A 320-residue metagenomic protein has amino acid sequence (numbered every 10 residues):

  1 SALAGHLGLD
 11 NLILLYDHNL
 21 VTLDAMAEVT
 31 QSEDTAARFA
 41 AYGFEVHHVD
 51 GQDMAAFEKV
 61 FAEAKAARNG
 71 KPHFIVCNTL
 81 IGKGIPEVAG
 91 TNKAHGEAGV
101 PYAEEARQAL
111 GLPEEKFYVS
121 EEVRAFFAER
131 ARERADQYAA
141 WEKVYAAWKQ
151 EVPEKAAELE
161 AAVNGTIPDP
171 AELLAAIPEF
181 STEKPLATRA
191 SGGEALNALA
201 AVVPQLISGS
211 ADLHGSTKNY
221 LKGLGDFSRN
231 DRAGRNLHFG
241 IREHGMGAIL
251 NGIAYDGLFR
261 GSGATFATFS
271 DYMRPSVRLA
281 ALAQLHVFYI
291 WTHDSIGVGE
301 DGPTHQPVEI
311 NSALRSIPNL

Functional and structural regions predicted by a protein language model:
S1-E129, I310, S316-L320: Glycine-rich ThDP/TPP pyrophosphate-binding loop and its adjacent helix/strand module within ThDP-dependent enzymes
A125, A131-R132, D136-L320: Thiamine diphosphate
